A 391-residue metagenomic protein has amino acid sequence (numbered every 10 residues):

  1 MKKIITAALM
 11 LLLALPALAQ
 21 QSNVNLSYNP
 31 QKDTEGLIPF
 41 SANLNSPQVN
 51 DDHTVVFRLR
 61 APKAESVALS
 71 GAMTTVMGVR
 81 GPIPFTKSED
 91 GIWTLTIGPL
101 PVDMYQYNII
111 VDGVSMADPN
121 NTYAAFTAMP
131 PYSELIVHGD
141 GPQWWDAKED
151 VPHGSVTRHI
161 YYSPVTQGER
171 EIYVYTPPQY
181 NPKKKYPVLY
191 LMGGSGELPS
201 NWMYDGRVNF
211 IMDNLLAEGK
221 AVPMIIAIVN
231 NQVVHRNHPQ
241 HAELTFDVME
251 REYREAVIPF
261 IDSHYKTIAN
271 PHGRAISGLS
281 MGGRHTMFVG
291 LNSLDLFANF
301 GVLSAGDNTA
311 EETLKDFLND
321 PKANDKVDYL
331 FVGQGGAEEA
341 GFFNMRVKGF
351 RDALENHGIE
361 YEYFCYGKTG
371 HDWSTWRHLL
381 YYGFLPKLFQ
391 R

Functional and structural regions predicted by a protein language model:
M1-S22: Bacterial Sec-dependent N-terminal signal peptides
Q20-L37, N43-R80, K87-R391: Non-catalytic cap/lid and distal C-terminal segments of serine-dependent acyl enzymes
